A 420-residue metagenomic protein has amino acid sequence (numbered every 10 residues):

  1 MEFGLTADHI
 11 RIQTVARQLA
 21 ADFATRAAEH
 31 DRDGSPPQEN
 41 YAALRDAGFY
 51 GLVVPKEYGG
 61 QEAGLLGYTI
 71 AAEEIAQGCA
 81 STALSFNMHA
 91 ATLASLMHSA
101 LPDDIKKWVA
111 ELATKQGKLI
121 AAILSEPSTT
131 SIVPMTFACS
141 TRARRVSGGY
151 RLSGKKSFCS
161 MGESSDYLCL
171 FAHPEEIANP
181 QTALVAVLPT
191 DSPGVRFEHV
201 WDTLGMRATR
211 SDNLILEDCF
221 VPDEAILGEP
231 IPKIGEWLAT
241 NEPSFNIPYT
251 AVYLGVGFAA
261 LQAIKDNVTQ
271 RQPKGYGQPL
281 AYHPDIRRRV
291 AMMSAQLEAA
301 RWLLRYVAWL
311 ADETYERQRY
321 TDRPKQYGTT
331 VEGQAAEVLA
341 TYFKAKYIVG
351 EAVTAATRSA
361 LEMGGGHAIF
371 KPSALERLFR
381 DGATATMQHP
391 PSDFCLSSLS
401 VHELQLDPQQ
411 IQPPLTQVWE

Functional and structural regions predicted by a protein language model:
R17, G255-F258, P284, A291-E298 (+4 more regions): Generic structural signal for well-ordered, non-transmembrane alpha-helical segments in soluble/cytosolic regions
L19-A27: N-terminal capping segment at the start of a domain
A27-R32, E298-I348, L361-I369: C-terminal helix-coil-helix/basic helical segment that borders enzyme active sites and/or dimer interfaces and provides
Q38-D46, G51-K155, S160: Glycine-rich flavin
K155-F197: A short core secondary-structure module
S157-G162, F245-Y249, A385-Q388: Glycine-rich phosphate/pyrophosphate-binding beta-alpha loops
T203-L297: Glycine-rich beta->alpha junctions and the first turn(s) of the following alpha-helix
E362-E420: Glycine-rich phosphate/cofactor-binding loops in nucleotide/flavin-utilizing enzymes
